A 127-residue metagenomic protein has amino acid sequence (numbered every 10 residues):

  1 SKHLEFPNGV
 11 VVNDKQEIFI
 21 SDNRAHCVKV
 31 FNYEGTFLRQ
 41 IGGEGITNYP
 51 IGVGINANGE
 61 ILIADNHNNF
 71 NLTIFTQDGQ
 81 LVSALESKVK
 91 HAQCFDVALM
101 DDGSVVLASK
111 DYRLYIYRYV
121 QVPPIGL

Functional and structural regions predicted by a protein language model:
S1-L127: Eukaryotic scaffold repeat domains enriched in small/polar residues
